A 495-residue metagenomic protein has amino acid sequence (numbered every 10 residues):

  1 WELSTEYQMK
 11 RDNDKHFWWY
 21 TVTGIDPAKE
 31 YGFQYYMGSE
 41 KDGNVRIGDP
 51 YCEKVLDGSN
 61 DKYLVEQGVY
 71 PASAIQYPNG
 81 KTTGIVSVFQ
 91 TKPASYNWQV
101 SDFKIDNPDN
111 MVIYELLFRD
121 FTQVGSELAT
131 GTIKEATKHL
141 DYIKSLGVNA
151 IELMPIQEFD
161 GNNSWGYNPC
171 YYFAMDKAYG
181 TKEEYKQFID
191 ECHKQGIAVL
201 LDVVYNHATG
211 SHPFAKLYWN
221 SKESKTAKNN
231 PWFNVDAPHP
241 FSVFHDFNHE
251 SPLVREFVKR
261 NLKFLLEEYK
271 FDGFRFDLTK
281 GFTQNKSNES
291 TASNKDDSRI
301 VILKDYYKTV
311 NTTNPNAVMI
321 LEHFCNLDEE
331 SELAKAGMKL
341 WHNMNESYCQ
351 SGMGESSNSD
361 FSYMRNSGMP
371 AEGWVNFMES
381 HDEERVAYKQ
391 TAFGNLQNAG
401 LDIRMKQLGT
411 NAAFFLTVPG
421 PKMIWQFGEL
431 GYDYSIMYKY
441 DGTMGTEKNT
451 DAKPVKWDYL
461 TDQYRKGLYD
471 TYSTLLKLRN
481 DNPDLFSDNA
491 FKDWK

Functional and structural regions predicted by a protein language model:
W1-Q8, G43-N44: Surface-exposed loop/edge segments in extracytoplasmic proteins
T5, H16-W19, T132, A136: Short S/T/G- and acidic-enriched coil/turn segments that sit immediately N-terminal to beta-strands in beta-sandwich
Y7-K10, Q157, W165-N168, H193-Q195 (+3 more regions): Active-site-proximal helices and loops of the catalytic beta/alpha 8
N13-I113, Q123: The feature marks proteins involved in alpha-glucan
Y20, S101, E289-K295, Q390-I403 (+1 more regions): Active-site rim elements
D26-P27, I105-N110, K144-S145, T312-T313 (+2 more regions): Extracellular/periplasmic catalytic domains that process cell-envelope and extracellular macromolecules
C52, L56, E66, P71 (+5 more regions): Substrate-binding/active-site clefts of carbohydrate-active enzymes
V112-L116, I151-L153, V199-L201, F274 (+3 more regions): Hydrophobic faces of well-ordered beta-strands that scaffold small-molecule active sites in alpha/beta enzyme cores
